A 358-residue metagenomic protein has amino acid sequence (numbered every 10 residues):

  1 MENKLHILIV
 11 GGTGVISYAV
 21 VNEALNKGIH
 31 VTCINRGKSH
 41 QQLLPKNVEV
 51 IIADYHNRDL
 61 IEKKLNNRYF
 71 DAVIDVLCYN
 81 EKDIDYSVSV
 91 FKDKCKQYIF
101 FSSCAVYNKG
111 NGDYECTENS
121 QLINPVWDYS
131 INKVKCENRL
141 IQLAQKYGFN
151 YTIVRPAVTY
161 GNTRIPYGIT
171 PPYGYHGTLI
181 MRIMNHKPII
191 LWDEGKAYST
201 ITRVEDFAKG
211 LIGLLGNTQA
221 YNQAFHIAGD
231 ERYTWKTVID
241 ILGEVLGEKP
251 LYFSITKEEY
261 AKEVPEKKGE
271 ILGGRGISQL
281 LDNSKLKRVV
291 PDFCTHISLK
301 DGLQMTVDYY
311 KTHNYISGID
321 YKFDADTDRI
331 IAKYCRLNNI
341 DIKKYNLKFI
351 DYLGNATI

Functional and structural regions predicted by a protein language model:
L5-K27: N-terminal Rossmann NAD(P)H-binding glycine-rich loop of SDR-like oxidoreductase domains
T13, K38-L44, V48-K94, F100 (+1 more regions): NAD(P)H-binding glycine-rich loop region in Rossmannoid oxidoreductase-like domains and their noncatalytic homologs
I16, F207, L211, I227 (+3 more regions): Non-catalytic, hydrophobic alpha-helical segments
V126-I153: Active-site Tyr-X1-5-Lys
Y147, G161-G177, L214-F225, E248-K249: Glycine/proline-rich active-site loop of Rossmann-fold NAD(P)-dependent oxidoreductases
P171-L179, L191-L215, N222-Q223, D301: Substrate-positioning beta->alpha
N185, G213-L272, I277, N283 (+1 more regions): Mid/C-terminal beta-alpha module of Rossmann-like enzyme folds, strongest in SDR-family dehydrogenases/epimerases
I297-I358: Amphipathic terminal alpha-helices
